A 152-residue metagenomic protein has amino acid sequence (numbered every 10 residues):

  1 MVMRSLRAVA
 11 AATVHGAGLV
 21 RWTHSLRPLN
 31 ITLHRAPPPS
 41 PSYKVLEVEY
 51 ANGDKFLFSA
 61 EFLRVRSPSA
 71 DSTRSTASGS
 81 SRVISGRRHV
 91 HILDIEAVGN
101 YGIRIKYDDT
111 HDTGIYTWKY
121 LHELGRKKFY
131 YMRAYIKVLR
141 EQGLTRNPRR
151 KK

Functional and structural regions predicted by a protein language model:
V2-K152: Motif-centric detector for short Cys/His coordination patterns
